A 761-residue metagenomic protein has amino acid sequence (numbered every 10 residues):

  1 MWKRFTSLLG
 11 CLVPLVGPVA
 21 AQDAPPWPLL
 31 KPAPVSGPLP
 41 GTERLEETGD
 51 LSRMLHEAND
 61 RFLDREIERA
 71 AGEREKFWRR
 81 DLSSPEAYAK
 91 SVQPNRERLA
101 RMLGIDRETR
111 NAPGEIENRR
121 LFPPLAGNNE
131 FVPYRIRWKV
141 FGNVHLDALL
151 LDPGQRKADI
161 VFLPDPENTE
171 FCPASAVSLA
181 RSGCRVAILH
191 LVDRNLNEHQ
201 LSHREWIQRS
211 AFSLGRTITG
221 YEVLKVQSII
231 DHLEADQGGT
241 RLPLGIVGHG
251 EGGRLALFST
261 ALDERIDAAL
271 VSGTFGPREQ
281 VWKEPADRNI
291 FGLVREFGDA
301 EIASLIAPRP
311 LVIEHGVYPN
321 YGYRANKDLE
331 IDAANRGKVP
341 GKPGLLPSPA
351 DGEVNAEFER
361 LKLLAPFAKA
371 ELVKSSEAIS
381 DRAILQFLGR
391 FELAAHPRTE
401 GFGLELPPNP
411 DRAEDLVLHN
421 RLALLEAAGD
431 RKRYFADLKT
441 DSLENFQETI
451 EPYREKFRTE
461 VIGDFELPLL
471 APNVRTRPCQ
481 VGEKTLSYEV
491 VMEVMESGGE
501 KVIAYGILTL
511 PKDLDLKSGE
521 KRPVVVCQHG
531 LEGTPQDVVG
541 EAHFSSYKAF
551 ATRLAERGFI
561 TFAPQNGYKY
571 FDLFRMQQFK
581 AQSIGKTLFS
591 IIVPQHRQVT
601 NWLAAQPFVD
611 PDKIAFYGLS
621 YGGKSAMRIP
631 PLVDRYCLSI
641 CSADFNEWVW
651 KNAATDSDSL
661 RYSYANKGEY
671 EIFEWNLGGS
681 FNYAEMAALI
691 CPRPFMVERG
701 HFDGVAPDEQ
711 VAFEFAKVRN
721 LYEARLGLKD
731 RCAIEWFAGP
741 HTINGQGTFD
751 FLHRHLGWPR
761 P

Functional and structural regions predicted by a protein language model:
M1-R4: Positively charged n-region of N-terminal signal peptides that target proteins for export
T6-G17: Bacterial N-terminal signal peptides
Q22-L146, Q155, G215-Y221, D231 (+8 more regions): Alpha/beta-hydrolase-fold serine-hydrolase catalytic core, especially in secreted/extracellular enzymes
L151, L163-P164, L189, V247-G250 (+12 more regions): Generic beta-strand/beta-sheet core signal
K157-D159, S182-R185, R241-P243, E264-A268 (+7 more regions): Loop/turn elements at helix/coil->beta-strand transitions in domains of secreted/extracellular proteins
K157-D236, R241-P243, H249, T274-R288 (+2 more regions): Cap/lid segment of the alpha/beta-hydrolase catalytic domain
E167-A174, R209-L224, I246-V247, L257 (+10 more regions): Alpha-helix capping and helix-loop boundary segments enriched in small/acidic/polar residues
I229-L305, N601-Y670, E674-N676: Primarily recognizes the serine-hydrolase "nucleophile elbow" in alpha/beta-hydrolase and SGNH/GDSL folds
